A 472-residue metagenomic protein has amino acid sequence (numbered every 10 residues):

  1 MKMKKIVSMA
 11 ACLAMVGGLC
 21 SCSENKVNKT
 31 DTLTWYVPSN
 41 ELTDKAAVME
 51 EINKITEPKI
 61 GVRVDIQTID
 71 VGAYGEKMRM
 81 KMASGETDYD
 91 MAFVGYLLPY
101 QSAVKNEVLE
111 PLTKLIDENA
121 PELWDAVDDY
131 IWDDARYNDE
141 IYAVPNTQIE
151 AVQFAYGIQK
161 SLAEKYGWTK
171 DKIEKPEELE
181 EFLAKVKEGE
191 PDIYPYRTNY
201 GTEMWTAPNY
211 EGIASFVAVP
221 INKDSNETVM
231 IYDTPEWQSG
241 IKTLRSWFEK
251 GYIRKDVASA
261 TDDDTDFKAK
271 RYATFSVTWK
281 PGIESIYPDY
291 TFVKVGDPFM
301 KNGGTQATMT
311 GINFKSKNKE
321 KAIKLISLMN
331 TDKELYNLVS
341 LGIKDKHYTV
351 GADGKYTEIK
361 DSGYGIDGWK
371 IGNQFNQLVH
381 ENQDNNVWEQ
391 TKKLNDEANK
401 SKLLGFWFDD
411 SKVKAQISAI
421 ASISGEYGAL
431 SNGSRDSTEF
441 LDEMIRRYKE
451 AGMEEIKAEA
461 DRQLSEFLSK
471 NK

Functional and structural regions predicted by a protein language model:
M3, M9-M15, L19-K472: Extracytoplasmic/secretory soluble proteins
